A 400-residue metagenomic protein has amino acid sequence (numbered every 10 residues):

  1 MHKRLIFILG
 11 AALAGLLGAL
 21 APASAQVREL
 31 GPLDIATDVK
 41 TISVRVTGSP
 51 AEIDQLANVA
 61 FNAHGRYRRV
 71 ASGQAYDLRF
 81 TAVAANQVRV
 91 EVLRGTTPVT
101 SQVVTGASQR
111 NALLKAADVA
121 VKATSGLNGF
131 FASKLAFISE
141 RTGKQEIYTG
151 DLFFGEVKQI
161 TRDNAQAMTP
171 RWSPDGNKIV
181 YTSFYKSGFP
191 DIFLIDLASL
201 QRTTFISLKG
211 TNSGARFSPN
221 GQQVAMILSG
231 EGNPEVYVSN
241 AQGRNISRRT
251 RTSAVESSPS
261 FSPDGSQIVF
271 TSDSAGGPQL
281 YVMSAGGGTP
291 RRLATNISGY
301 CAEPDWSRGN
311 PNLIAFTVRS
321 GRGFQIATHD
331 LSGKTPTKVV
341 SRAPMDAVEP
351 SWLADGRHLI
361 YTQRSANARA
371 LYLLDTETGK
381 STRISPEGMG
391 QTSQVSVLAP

Functional and structural regions predicted by a protein language model:
A23-V59: A structural "domain/chain start" motif
A25-K40, A107-T161: C-terminal/domain-edge helix-coil "capping" segments
G73-V119: Amphipathic beta-strand/beta-sheet edge segments enriched in Tyr/Trp
N128, S139-E146, N164, S183-D191 (+9 more regions): A flexible loop/linker signature enriched in serine peptidases of the S9 family
G129-F131, P174-D175, P219-N220, P263-D264 (+3 more regions): Residue-level detector of Asp-centered blade-edge/turn motifs that repeat once per structural unit in beta-propeller
L135, G176-V180, G221-V224, G265-V269 (+2 more regions): Hydrophobic beta-strand positions that form the internal "hydrophobic ladder" of WD40/Gbeta-like beta-propeller blades
D151-Q166, D196-S213, S239-S257, M283-A302 (+2 more regions): Multi-bladed beta-propeller domains
R171, R216, S260, D305-S307 (+2 more regions): Conserved beta-strand position repeated across blades of beta-propeller domains
